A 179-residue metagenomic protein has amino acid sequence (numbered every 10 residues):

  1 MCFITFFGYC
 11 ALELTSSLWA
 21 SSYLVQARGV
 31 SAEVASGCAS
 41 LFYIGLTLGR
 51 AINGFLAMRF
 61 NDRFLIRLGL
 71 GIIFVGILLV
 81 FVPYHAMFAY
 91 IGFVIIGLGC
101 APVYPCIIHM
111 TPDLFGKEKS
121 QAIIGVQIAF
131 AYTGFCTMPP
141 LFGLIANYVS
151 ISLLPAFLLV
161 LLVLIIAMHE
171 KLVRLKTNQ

Functional and structural regions predicted by a protein language model:
M1-S40, T47: Extracytoplasmic gate region of multi-pass secondary transporters
F7, S40-I44, G71, G125-T133: Transmembrane alpha-helical cores of Major Facilitator Superfamily
G49-N61, A146-N147: Helix-to-loop junctions at the C-terminal end of transmembrane segments in multipass secondary transporters
F64-L78: Structural signature of the two symmetry-related core transmembrane helices
G76, M87-I95: Paired small-residue
P102-F115: Intracellular juxtamembrane helix-capping segments at the cytosolic ends of symmetry-related transmembrane helices
K117-I151: A late C-terminal transmembrane helix in Major Facilitator Superfamily
F157-Q179: Multi-pass alpha-helical transporter architecture, strongest for 12-TM Major Facilitator/SLC carriers used
